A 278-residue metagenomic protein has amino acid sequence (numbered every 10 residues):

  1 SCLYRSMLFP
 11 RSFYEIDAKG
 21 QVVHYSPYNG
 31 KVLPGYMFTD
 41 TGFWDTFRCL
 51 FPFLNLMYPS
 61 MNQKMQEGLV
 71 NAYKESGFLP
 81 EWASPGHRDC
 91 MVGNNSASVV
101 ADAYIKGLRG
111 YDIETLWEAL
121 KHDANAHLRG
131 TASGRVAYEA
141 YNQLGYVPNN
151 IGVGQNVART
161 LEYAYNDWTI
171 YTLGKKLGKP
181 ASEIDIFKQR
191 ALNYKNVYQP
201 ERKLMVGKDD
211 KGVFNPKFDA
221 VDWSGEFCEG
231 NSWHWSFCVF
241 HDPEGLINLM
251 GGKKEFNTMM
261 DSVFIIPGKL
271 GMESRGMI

Functional and structural regions predicted by a protein language model:
S1-M37, F78-E81, G110, E114-N125: Acidic/polar, glycine-enriched structural segments that form the non-catalytic walls/loops of the carbohydrate-binding
R5, H87-S96, H122-H127: Short, conserved secondary-structure transition motifs
R5-S6, P10-F13, K31-Y73, V100: Long, well-ordered hydrophobic secondary-structure segments characteristic of membrane-embedded and membrane-proximal
S6-Y14, Y73, G77, T172-G178 (+1 more regions): Structural motif corresponding to the C-terminal cap of alpha-helices
S12-K19, P52-N55, Q63-Q66, P80 (+3 more regions): Short, solvent-exposed loop/turn and secondary-structure capping segments
A18-K31, P59-A83, G268-R275: Active-site-surrounding "flap" and adjacent substrate/cofactor-binding loops of secreted or lumenal enzymes, prototyped
L33-R48, L56-Y58, A97, G107-L192 (+1 more regions): Active-site core of glycosidic bond-cleaving carbohydrate-active enzymes
F47, N62-A72, A83, H87-V92 (+2 more regions): Mobile, glycine-rich extracellular loop/lid and propeptide segments that shape or gate substrate/ligand access
